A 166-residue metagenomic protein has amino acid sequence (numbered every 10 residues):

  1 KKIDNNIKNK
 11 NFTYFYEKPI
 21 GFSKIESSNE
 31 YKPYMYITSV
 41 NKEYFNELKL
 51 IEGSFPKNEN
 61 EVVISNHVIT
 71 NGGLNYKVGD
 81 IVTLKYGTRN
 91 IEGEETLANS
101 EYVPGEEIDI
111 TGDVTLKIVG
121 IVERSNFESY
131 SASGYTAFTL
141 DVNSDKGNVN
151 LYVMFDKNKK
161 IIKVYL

Functional and structural regions predicted by a protein language model:
K1-L166: Basic-flanked hydrophobic alpha-helices used for secretion and membrane insertion
